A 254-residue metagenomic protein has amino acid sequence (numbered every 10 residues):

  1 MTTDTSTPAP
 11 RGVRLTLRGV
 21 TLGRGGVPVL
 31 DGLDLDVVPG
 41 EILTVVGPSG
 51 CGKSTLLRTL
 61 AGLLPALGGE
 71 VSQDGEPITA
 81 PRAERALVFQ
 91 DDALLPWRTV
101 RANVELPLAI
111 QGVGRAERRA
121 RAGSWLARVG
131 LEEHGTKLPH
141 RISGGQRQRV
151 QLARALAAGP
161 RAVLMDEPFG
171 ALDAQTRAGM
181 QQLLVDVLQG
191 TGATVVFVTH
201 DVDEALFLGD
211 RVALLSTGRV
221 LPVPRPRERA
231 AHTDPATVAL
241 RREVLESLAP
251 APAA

Functional and structural regions predicted by a protein language model:
T2-A9: Pre-NBD coupling/linker segments of ABC/ABC-like ATPases
T5, G32-L35, R211, P235 (+1 more regions): Short linear motifs in intrinsically disordered/low-complexity regions
T5, S54, A127, R229-T233: Residue-level detector of alpha-helix boundaries and kinks
P10-G192, V196-D203, L208, L214: ABC family nucleotide-binding domain
A93, A109, P224-P226, A249: A generic structural signal for secondary-structure junctions that act as hinges or helix/strand caps at the edges
A157, A171-A174, V238-A254: Extended, non-globular alpha-helical segments
T217-E243: Conserved beta-strand-loop-alpha-helix hinge in the C-terminal portion of ABC ATPase nucleotide-binding domains
